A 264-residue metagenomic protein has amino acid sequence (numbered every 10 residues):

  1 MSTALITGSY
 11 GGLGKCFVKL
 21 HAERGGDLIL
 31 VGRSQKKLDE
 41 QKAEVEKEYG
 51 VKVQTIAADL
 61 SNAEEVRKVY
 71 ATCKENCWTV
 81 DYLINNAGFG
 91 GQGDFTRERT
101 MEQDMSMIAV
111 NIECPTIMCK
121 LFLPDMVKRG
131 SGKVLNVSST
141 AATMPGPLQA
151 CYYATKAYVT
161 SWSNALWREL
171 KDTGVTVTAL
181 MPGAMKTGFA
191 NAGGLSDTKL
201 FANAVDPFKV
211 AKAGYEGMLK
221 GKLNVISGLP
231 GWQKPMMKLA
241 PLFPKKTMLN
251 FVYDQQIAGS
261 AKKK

Functional and structural regions predicted by a protein language model:
Y10-G11: Conserved glycine-rich cofactor-binding loop
R24-E40: Conserved glycine-rich Rossmann-like NAD(P)H-binding loop of the short-chain dehydrogenase/reductase
Q35-K36, A57-K68: The beta1-alpha1 cofactor-binding region of Rossmann-like NAD(H)/NADP(H)-dependent oxidoreductases
R67, G90-M105, L148: Conserved mid-core segment of classical short-chain dehydrogenase/reductases
C119, T155: Active-site helix of classical SDR
S139: Residue(s) in the substrate-gating loop at a strand-loop-helix junction that position the organic substrate next
W167-G231: SDR active-site lid
